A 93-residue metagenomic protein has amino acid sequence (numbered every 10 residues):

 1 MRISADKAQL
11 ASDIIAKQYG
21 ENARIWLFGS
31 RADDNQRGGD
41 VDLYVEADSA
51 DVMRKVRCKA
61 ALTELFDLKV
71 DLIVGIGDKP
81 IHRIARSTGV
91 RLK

Functional and structural regions predicted by a protein language model:
M1-R24, A32-G38, E46-K93: Catalytic core of pol beta-like nucleotidyltransferases
